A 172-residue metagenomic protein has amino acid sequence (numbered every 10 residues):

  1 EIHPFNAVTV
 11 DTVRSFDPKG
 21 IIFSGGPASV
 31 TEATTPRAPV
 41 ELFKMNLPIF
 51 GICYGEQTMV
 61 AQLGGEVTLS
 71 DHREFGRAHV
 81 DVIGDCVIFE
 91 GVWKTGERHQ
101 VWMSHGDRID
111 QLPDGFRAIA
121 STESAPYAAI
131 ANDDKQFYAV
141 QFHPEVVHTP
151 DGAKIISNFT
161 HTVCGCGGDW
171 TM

Functional and structural regions predicted by a protein language model:
E1-I52, Q57, L63, K154-M172: Flexible gly/pro-rich beta->alpha loop and the following alpha-helix that scaffold active-site loops
F23, A33-I52, Q57-A153: Pocket-forming structural segment of enzyme catalytic cores
